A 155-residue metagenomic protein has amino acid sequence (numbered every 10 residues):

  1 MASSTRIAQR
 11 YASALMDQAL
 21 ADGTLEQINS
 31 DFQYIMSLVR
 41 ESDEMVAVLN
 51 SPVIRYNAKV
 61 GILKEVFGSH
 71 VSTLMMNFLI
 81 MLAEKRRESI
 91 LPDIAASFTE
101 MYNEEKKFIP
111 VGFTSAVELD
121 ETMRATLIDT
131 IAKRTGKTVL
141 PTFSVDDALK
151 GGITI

Functional and structural regions predicted by a protein language model:
M1-T154: Elongated, mostly alpha-helical coiled-coil "stalk/stator" tethers of large membrane protein machines
